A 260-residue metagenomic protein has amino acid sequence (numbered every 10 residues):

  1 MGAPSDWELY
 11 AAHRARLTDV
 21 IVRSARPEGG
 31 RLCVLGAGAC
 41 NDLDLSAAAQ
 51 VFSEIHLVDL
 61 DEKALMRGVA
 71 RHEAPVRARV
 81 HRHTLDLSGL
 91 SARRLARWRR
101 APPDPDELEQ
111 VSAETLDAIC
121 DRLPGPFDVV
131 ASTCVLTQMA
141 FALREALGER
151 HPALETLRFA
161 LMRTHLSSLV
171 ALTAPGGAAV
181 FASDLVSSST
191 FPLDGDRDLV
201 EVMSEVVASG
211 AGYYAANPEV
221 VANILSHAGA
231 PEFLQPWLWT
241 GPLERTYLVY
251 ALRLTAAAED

Functional and structural regions predicted by a protein language model:
M1-G29: Class I SAM-dependent methyltransferase Rossmann-like catalytic core, especially the SAM/SAH-binding loop
E28-C40: Conserved class I S-adenosyl-L-methionine
G38-F52: Conserved SAM-binding loop of SAM-dependent methyltransferases across substrates and taxa, primarily the Class I
S53-V58: Short beta-strand element of Class I
D61: Conserved SAM/SAH-binding beta-strand->alpha-helix loop
R71-L123: S-adenosyl-L-methionine
I119-V129, E145-P175: A short glycine-rich, Lys/Arg-flanked "PGG" loop and its adjoining helix->strand segment in the class I
F181-D260: Charged, low-complexity C-terminal accessory regions
